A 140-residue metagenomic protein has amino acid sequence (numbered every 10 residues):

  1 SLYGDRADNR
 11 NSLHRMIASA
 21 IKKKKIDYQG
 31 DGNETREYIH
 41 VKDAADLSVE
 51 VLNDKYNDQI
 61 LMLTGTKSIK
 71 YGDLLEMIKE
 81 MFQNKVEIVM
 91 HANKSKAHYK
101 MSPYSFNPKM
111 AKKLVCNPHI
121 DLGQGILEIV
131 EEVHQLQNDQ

Functional and structural regions predicted by a protein language model:
S1-N11: Flexible, glycine-rich beta-alpha linker
N9-I17, H98: A glycine/serine/threonine-rich, flexible loop-to-helix segment that serves as the NAD(P) cofactor-binding "lid"
A20-Q140: C-terminal substrate-binding subdomain of Rossmann-fold SDR/epimerase-dehydratase oxidoreductases
